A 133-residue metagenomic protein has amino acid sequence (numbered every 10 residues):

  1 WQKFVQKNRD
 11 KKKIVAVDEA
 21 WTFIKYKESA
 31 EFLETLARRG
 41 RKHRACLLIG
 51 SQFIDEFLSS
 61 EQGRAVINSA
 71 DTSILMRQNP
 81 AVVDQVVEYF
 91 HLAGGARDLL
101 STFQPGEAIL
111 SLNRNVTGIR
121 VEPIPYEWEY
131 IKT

Functional and structural regions predicted by a protein language model:
W1-L99, P125: Conserved P-loop NTPase motor cores
W1-R9, L100-T133: Conserved P-loop NTPase motor module
